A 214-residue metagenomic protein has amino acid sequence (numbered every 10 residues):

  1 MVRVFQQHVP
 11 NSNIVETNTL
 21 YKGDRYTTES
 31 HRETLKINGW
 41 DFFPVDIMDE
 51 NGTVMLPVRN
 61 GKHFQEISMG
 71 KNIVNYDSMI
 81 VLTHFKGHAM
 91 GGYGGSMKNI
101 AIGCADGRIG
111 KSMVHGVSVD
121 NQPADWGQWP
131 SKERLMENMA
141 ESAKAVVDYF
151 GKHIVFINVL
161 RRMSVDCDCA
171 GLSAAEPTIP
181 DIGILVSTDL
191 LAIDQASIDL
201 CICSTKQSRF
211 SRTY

Functional and structural regions predicted by a protein language model:
M1-Y214: Extended, low-polarity segments enriched in aliphatic/aromatic residues
